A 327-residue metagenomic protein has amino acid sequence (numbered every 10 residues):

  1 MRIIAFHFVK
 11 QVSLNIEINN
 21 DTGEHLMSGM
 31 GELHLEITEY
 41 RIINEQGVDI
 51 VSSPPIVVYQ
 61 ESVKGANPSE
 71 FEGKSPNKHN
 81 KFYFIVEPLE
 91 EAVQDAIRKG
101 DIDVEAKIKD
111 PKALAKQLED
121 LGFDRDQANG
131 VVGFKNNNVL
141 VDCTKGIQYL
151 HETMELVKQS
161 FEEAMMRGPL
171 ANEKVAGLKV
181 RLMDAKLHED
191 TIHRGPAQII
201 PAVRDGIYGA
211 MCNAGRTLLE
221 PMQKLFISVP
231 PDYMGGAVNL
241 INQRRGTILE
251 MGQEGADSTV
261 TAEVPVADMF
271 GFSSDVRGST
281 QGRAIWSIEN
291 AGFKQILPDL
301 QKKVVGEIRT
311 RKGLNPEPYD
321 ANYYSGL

Functional and structural regions predicted by a protein language model:
M1-L327: Accessory interaction regions appended to the cores of large information-processing enzymes
